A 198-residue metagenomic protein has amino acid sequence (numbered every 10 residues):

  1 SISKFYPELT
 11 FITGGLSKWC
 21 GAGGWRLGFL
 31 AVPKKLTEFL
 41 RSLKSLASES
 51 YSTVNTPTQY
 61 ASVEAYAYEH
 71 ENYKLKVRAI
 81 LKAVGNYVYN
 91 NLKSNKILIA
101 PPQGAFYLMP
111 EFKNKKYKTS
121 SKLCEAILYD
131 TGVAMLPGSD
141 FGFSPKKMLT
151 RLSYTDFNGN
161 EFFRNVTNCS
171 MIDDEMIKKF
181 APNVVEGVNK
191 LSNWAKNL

Functional and structural regions predicted by a protein language model:
S1: Conserved PLP phosphate-binding loop immediately N-terminal to the Schiff-base lysine helix in PLP-dependent enzymes
Y6-A79, Y89-N90, M171-D174, V188-N189: Conserved core segment of the aminotransferase class I/II
P33, A67, E111-K113, T155-F157: Residue-level recognition of strand-loop junctions within catalytic nucleotide-signaling folds
V63, A79-Y89, I99-F112, K146-M148: Conserved glycine-rich beta-strand-loop-beta hairpin in the small C-terminal domain of fold type I
N95-I99, A134-S139: A short linear hydrophobic-aromatic micro-motif
K116-K122, N160-F163: Short, conserved charged micro-motifs
A126-M135, F141-L198: PLP-dependent enzyme catalytic core of the Aspartate aminotransferase-like
